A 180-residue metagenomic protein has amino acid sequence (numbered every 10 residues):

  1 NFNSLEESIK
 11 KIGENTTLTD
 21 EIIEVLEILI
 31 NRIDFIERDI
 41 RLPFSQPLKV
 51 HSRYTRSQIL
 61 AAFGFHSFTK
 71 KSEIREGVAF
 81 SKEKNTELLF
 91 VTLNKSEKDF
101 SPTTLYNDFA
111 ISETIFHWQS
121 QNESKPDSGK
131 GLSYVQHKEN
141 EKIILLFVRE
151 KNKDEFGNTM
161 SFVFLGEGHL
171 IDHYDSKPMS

Functional and structural regions predicted by a protein language model:
N1-F44: C-terminal helical accessory/scaffold domains
N1-N3, E7-T19, L89, S112-Q119 (+1 more regions): Aromatic-residue detector
E6, I23, E97, A110-I111 (+2 more regions): Low-complexity, compositionally biased segments
K49-S161: Acidic, glycine-rich low-complexity segments with interspersed aromatic residues
D154-S180: Compact mixed alphabeta submodule
